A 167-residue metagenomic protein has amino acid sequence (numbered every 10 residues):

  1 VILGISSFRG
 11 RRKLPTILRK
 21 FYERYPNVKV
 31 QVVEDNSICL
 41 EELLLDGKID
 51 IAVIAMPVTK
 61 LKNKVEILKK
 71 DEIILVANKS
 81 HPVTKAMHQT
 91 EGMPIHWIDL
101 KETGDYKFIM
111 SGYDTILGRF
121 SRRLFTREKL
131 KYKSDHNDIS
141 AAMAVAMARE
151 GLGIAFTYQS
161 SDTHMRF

Functional and structural regions predicted by a protein language model:
V1-Y25, K29-E42: N-terminal winged-helix
I2-G4, A52, I109, A155: Short, well-ordered beta-strand segments
R12-T16, N63, I116, F120-R123: Generic recognition of short, well-ordered alpha-helical segments
T16-K20, S37-K79, T84-M87, A144 (+1 more regions): Short beta-strand-centered segments that line the small-molecule binding cleft or hinge of alpha/beta clamshell
N27-K29, K62, D105, K129-K131: A generic structural signal for alpha->beta connector loops
N36-L40, L45-K48, I54-A55, D114-F167: Hydrophobic hinge/microswitch elements
T84-K85, Q89-E128, Q159: Secondary-structure junction motif
